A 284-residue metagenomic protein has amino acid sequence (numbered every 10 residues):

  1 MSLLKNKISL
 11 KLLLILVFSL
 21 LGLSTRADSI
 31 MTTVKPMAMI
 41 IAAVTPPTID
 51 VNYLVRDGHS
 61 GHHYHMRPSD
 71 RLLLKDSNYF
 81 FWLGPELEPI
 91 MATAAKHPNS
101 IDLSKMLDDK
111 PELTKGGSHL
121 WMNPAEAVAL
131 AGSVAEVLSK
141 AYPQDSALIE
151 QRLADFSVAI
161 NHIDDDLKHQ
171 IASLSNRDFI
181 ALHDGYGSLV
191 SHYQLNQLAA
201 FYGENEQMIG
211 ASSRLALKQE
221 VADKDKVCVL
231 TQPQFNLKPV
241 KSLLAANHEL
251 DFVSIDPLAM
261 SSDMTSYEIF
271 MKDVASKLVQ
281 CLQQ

Functional and structural regions predicted by a protein language model:
S2-L13: Bacterial N-terminal signal peptides that target proteins for export
K11-G22: Bacterial N-terminal signal peptides
A27-Q284: Extracytoplasmic metal-acquisition and chelation regions
